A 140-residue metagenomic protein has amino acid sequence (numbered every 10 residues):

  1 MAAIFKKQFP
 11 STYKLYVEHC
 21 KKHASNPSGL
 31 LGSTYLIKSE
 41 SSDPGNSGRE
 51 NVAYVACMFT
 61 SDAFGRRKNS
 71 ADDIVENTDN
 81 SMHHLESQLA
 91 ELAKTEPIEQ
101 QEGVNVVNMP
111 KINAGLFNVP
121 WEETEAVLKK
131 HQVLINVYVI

Functional and structural regions predicted by a protein language model:
M1-I140: Macrodomain-like recognition of ADP-ribose-binding/processing modules
